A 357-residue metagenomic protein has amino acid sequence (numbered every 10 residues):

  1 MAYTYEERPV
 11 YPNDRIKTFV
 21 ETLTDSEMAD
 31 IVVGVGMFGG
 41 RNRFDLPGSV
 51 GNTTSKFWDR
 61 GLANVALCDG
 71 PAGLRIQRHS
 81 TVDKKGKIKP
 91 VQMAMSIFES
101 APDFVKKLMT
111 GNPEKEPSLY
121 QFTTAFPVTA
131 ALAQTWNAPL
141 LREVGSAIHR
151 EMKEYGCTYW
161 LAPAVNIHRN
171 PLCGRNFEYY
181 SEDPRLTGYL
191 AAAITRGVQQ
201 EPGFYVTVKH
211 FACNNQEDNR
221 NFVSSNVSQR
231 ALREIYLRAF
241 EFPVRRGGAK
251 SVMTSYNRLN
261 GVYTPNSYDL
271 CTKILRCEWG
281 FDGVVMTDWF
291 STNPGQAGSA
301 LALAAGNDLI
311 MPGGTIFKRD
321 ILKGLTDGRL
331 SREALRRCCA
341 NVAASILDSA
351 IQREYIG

Functional and structural regions predicted by a protein language model:
M1-G357: Glycoside hydrolase catalytic-domain context in secreted enzymes
